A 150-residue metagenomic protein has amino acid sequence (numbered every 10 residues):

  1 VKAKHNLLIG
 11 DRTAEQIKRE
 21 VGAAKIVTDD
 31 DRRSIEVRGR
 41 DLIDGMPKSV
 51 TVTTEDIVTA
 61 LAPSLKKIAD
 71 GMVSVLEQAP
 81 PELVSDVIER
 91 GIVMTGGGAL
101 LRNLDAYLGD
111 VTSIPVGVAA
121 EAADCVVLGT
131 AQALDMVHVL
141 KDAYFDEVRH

Functional and structural regions predicted by a protein language model:
V1-A62, V87: Phosphate-binding glycine-rich/basic clefts of nucleotide- and phosphate-handling proteins, predominantly
L7-D11, L76-V84, L140-Y144: Active-site phosphate-binding and catalytic loops of NTP-dependent enzymes
G22, I26, V84-L108: Glycine-rich phosphate-binding loops at beta-strand->alpha-helix junctions
D29, R102, T130: Gly/Thr-rich phosphate-binding beta-strand-loop-beta motif of the actin/hexokinase/Hsp70
A60-V87, A133-M136: Phosphate/ATP-binding catalytic cores across multiple sugar-kinase/actin-like superfamilies, primarily ASKHA
M72, M94, T130: Residue-level signature of catalytic and energy-coupling elements of molecular machines, predominantly ATP/GTP-dependent
A106-Q132, L140, E147: Conserved phosphate-binding/catalytic loops in two-lobed NTP-binding clefts
